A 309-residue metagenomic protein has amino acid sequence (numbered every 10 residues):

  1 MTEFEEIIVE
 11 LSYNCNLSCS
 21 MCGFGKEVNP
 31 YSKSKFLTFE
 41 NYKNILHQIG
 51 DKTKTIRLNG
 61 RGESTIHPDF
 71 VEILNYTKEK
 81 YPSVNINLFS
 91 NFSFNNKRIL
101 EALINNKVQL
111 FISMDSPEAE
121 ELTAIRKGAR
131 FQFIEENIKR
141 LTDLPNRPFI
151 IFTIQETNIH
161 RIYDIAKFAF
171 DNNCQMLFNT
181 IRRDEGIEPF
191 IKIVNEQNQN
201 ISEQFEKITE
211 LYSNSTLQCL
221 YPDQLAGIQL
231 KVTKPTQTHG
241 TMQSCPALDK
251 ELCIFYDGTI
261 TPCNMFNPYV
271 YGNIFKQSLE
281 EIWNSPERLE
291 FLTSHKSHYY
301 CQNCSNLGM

Functional and structural regions predicted by a protein language model:
M1-F4, S20-F24, Y42, L46-I66 (+2 more regions): Conserved N-terminal glycine/acidic-rich loop preference
M1-I8, K231-T241, E287-R288, L307: N-terminal [4Fe-4S]-dependent radical SAM core
E5-M21, I154: Conserved beta-strand->loop/alpha-helix structural units within folded catalytic cores of enzymes with alpha/beta
E10, G25-L37, Q48, T55 (+3 more regions): Radical SAM enzyme [4Fe-4S]-AdoMet core and its adjacent flexible, acidic and glycine-rich loops/tails across
N16-K26, P262, Y299-M309: Local cysteine-cluster metal-coordination motifs and their immediate loop/turn environment, predominantly Fe-S cluster
N91-F94: Short beta-strand->alpha-helix junction loop in the catalytic core of nucleotide-activated group-transfer enzymes
M242, M265-M309: Membrane-interface junctions of multi-pass transporters
